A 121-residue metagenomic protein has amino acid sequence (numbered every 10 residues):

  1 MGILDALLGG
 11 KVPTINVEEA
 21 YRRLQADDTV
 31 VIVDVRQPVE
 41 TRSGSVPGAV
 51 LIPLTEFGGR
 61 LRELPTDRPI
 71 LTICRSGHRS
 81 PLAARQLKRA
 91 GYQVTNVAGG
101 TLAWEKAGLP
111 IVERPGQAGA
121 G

Functional and structural regions predicted by a protein language model:
M1-V30, P38-P69, S80-G121: Rhodanese-like catalytic fold shared by cysteine-dependent sulfurtransferases and DSP/PTP-type phosphatases
D34, G77: Conserved G/P- and acidic residue-centered "switch" motifs that form tight phosphate/ATP-binding loops in soluble
I73: Short, surface-exposed ligand- or partner-binding patches at beta-edge/loop junctions that are enriched in aromatics
